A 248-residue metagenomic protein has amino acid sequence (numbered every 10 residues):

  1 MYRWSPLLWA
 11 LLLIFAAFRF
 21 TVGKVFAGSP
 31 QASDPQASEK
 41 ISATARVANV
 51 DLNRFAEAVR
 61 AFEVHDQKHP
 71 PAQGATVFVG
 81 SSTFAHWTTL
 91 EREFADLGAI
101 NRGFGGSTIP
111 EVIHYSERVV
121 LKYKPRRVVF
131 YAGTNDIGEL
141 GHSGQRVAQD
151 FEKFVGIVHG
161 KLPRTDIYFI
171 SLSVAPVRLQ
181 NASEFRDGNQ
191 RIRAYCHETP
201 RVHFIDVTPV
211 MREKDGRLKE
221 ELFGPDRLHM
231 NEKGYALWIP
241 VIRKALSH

Functional and structural regions predicted by a protein language model:
M1-L11: Bacterial N-terminal signal peptides that target proteins for export
W9-T21: Bacterial N-terminal signal peptides
R19-P35: Signal peptide processing junction and immediate N-terminal pro/mature segment of secreted/exported proteins
Q31-A58, A72, E198, A236-H248: Conserved catalytic region of serine esterases and O-acyltransferases that act on ester linkages in lipids
T44-K153, P176-R186, Q190: Conserved SGNH/GDSL esterase-like catalytic core that processes O-acyl groups on lipids and polysaccharides
E117, L121, G133, G156-P163 (+4 more regions): Sec-exported extracytoplasmic/periplasmic mature domains
V147-I170, D187, R191-V202: Charged, glycine-enriched surface loops/patches that mediate electrostatic binding to polyanionic ligands
V174-H248: Catalytic His-Asp segment of secreted/periplasmic serine-dependent ester chemistry enzymes
